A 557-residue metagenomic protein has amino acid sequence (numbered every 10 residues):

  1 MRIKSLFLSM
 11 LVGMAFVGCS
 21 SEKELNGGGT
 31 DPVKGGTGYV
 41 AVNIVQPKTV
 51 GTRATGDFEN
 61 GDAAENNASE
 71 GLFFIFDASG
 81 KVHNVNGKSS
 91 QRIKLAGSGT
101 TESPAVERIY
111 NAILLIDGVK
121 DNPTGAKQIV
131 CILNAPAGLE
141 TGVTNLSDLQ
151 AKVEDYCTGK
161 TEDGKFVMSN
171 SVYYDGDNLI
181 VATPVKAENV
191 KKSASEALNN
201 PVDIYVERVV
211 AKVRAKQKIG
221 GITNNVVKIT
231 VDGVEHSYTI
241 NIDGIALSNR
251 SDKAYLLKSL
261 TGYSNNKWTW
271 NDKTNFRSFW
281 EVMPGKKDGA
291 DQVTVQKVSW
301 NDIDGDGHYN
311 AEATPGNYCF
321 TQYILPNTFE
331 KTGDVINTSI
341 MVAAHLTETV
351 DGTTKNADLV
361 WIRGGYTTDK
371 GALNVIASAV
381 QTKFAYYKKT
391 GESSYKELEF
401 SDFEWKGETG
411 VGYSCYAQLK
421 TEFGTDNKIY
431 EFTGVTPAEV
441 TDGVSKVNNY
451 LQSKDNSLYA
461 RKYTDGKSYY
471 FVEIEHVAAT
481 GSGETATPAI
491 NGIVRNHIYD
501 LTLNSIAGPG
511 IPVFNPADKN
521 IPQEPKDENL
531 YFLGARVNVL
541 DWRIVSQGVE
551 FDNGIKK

Functional and structural regions predicted by a protein language model:
R2-S9, F16-K557: Sec-type signal peptide cleavage vicinity
